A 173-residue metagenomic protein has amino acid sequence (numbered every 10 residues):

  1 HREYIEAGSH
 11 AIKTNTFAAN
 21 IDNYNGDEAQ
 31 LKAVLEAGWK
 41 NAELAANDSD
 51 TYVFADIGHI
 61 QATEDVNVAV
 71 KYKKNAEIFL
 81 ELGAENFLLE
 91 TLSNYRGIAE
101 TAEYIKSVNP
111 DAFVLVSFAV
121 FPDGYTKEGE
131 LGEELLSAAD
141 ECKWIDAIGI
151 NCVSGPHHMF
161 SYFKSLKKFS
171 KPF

Functional and structural regions predicted by a protein language model:
H1-F173: Domain-level signal for soluble alpha/beta catalytic cores
